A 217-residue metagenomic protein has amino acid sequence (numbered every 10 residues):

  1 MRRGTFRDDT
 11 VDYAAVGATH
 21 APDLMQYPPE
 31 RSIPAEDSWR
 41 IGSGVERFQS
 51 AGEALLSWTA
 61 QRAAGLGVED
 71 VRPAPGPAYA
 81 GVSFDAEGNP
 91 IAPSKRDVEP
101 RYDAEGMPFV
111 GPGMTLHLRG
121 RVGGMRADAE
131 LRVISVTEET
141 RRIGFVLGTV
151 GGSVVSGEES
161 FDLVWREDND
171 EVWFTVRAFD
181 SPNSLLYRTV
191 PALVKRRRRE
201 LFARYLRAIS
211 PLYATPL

Functional and structural regions predicted by a protein language model:
M1-H117: Hydrophobic ligand-binding cavity/cleft-lining segments
R3, D180-L217: A conserved amphipathic terminal alpha-helix motif
E36-S38, T115-H117, V146, S160-D162 (+1 more regions): Beta-strand secondary-structure signal
Q49-A60, G152, D168, R207 (+1 more regions): Short, intrinsically disordered, mixed-charge
R119-D168: Hydrophobic-ligand binding "helix-grip"
T149-S153, V176-S184: Short, solvent-exposed aromatic-acidic interface loops
V164-R166, V176-F179, L193: An amphipathic alpha-helical core segment
